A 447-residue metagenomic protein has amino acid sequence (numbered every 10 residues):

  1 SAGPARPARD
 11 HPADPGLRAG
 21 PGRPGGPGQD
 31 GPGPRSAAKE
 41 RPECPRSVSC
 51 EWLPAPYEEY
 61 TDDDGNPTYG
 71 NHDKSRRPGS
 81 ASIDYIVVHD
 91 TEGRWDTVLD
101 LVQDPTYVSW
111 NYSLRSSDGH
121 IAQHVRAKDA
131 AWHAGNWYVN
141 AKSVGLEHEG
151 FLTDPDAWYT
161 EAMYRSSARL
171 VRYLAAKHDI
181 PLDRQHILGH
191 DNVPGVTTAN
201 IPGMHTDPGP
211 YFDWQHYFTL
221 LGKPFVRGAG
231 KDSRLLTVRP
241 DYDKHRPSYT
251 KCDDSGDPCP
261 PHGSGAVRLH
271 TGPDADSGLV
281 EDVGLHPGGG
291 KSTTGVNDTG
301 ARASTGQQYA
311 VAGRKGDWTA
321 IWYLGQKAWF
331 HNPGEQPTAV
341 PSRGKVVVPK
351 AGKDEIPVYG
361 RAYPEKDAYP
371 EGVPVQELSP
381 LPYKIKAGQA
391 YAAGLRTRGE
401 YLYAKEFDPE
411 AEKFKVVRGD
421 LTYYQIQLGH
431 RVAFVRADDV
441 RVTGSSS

Functional and structural regions predicted by a protein language model:
S1-R6, D10, D14-G16, G20-W137 (+3 more regions): N-terminal catalytic cores of peptidoglycan-degrading enzymes
G33-S47, D156-S264: Basic/polar, cationic surfaces and motifs that engage anionic cell-wall and phosphate/carboxylate ligands
K74, L99-L101, W132-G135, G150-A162 (+2 more regions): Second-shell loop/turn segments in exported
S82-D84, T106-V108, N140-K142, D183 (+5 more regions): Residues that flank catalytic or metal-binding motifs in active/ligand-binding sites
W137-H148: Short coil-to-beta-strand
K223-W318: A cross-taxonomic marker for long C-terminal extensions/tails that follow the last structured domain
P240, H245, Y323-V373, E400 (+3 more regions): Boundary regions of SH3-family modules and the immediately adjacent low-complexity/disordered segments in eukaryotic
E281-T305, A310-D317, D367-F407, K415-V417: SH3/SH3-like (including bacterial SH3b) beta-barrel domains that bind proline-rich motifs or cell-wall ligands
